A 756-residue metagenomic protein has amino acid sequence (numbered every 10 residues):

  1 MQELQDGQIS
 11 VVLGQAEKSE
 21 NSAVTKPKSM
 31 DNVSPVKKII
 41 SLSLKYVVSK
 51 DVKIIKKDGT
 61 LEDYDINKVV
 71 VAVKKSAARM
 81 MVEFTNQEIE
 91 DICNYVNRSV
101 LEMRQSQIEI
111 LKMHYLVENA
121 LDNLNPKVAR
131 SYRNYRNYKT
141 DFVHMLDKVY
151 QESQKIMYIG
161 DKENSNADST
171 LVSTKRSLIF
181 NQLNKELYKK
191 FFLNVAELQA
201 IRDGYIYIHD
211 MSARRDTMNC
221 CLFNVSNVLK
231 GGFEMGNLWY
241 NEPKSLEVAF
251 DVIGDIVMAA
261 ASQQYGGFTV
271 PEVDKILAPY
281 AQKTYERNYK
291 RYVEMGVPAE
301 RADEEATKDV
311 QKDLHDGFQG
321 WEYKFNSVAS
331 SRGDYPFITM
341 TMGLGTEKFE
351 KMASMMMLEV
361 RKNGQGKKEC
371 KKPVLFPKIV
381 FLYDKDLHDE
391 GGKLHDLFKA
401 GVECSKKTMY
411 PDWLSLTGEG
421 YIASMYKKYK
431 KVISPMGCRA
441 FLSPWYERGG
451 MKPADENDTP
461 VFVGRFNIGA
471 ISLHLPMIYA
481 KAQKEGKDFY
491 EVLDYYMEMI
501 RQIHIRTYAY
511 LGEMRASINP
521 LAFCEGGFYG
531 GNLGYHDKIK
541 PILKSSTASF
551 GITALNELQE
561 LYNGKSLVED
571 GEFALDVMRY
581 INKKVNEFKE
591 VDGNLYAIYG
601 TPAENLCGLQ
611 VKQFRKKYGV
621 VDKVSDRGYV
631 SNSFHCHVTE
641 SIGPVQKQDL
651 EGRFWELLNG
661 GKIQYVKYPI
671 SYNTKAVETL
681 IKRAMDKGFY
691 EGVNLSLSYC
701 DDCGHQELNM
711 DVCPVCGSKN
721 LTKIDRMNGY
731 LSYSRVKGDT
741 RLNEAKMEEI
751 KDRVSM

Functional and structural regions predicted by a protein language model:
Q2-I156, K746-K751: Charged, amphipathic alpha-helical regulatory modules used for macromolecular assembly or allosteric control
E3-S10, T674, L697-Y699, E707 (+1 more regions): Long, compositionally biased intrinsically disordered regions
V52, Y95-E102, I338-T341, E557-E560 (+2 more regions): Short, hydrophobic beta-strand segments
D65, E83, D711, G729-Y730: Conformational switch/transducer regions in large eukaryotic molecular machines and scaffolds
S131-N137, F689-Y690, S696, G738-M756: Long, highly charged low-complexity segments enriched in Glu/Asp and Lys/Arg with interspersed Ser/Thr
V149-K544, K565-L567, G571-R726, S732 (+1 more regions): Conserved catalytic cores of very large enzyme subunits
A548-L561, R579: Contiguous, well-ordered alpha-helical segments that form the cores/surfaces of helical PPI scaffolds
